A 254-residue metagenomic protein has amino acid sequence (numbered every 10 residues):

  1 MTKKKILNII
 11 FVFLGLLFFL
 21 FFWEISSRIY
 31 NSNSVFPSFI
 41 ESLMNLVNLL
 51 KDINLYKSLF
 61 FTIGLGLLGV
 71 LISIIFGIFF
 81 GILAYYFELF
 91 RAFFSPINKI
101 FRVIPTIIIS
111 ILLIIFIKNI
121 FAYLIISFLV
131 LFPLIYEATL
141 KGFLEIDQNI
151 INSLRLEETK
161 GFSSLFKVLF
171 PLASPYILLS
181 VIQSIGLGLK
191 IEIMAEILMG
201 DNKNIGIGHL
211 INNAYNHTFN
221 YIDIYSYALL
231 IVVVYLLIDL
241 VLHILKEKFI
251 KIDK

Functional and structural regions predicted by a protein language model:
K4, E88, L179, I224-K254: C-terminal transmembrane helix and the adjacent membrane-cytosol boundary/short C-terminal tail of inner/organellar
L7-Y30: N-terminal signal-anchor transmembrane alpha helix
R28-V70, N213: Periplasmic/extracellular loop-to-transmembrane helix junction in inner-membrane transport proteins
L68-N98: Transmembrane-helix boundary motif in ABC transporter permease subunits
K99-L134, K141: Generic hydrophobic transmembrane alpha-helix motif, especially the helices
I125, L129, F162-A195: Transmembrane alpha-helices
A138-I177: Short cytoplasmic-facing helical segments at TM-TM junctions of multi-pass membrane proteins
S180-V232, H243: Non-cytoplasmic
